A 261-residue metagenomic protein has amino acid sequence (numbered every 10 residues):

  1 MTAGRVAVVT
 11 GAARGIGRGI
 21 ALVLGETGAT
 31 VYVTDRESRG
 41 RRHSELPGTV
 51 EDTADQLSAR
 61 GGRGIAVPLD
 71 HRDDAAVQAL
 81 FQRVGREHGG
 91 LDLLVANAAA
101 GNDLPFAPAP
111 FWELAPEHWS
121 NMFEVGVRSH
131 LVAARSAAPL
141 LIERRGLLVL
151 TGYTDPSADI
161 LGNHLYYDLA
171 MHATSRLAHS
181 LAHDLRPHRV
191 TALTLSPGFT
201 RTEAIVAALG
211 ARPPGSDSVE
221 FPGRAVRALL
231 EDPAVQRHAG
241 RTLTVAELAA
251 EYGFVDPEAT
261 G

Functional and structural regions predicted by a protein language model:
M1-H88, N102-P110, L114: Short-chain dehydrogenase/reductase
G4-R5, G61-R63, G90-L91, L140-T154 (+2 more regions): Active-site loop of short-chain dehydrogenase/reductase
L24, G90-D92, L148, S175 (+2 more regions): Conserved Rossmann-fold SDR core element
T27, E87-H88, G101-P105, S136-R145 (+2 more regions): A short helix-coil junction within the Rossmann-fold of NAD(P)-dependent oxidoreductases
A100-L104, W112-H118, M122, I142 (+2 more regions): Catalytic loop of short-chain dehydrogenase/reductase
A134-R135, H179: A short, exposed helix-loop element centered on a Lys and neighboring polar residues
T194, A211-G261: C-terminal helical subdomain
